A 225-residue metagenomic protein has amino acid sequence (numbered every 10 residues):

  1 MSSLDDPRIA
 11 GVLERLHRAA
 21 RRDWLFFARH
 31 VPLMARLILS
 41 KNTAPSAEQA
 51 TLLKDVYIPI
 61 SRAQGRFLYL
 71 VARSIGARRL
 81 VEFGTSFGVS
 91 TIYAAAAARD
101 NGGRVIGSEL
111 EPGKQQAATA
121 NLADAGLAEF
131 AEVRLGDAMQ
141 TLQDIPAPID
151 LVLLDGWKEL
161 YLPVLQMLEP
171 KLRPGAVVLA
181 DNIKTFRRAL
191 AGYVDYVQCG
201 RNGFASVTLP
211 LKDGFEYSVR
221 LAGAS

Functional and structural regions predicted by a protein language model:
M1-L151, K158-L179, K184-S225: A short alpha-helical cap/connector motif
